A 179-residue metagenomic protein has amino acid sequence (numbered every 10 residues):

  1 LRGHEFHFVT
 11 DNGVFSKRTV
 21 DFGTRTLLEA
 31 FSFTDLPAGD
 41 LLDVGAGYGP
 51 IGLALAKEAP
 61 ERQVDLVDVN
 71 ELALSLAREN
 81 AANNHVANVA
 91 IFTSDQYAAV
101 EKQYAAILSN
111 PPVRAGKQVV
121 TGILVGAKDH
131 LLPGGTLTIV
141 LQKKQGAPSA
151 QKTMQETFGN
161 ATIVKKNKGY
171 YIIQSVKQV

Functional and structural regions predicted by a protein language model:
L1-P37: SAM-dependent Rossmann-like transferase core, predominantly class I methyltransferases with a strong bias toward
F22-S109: Conserved SAM/SAH cofactor-binding pocket of Class I
L55, A127, M154: Class I S-adenosylmethionine-dependent transferase superfamily signal
S109-Q118: Glycine-rich phosphate-binding "P-loop"
T121-P133: A short glycine-rich, Lys/Arg-flanked "PGG" loop and its adjoining helix->strand segment in the class I
G134-L141: Conserved beta-strand signature within the Rossmann-like core of class I S-adenosyl-L-methionine
Q142-G159: Conserved class I S-adenosyl-L-methionine
K166-V179: Core SAM-dependent methyltransferase catalytic element
